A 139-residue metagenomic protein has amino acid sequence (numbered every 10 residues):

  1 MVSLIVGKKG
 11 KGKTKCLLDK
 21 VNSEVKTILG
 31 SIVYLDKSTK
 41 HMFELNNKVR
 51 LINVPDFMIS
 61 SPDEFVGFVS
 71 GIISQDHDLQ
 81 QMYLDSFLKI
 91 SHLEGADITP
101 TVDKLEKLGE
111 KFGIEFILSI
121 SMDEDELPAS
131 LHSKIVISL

Functional and structural regions predicted by a protein language model:
M1-G71, E126-S130: Conserved P-loop
I73, D78-L139: Replace "adjacent to P-loop NTPase cores in ATP/GTP-dependent enzymes" with "adjacent to NTP-binding cores
